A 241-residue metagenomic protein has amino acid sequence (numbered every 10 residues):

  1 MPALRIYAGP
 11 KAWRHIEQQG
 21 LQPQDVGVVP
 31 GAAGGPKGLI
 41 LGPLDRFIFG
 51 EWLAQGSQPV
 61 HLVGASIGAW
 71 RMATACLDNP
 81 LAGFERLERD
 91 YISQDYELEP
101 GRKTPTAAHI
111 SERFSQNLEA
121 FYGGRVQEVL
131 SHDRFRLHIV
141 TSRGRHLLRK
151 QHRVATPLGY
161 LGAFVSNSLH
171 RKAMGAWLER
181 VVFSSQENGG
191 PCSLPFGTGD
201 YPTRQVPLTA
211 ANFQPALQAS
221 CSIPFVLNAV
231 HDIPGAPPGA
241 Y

Functional and structural regions predicted by a protein language model:
M1-H61, T74-Y241: Patatin-like phospholipase
G64, G68: Gly/Ala-rich beta-loop-alpha elbow adjacent to hydrolase catalytic centers
